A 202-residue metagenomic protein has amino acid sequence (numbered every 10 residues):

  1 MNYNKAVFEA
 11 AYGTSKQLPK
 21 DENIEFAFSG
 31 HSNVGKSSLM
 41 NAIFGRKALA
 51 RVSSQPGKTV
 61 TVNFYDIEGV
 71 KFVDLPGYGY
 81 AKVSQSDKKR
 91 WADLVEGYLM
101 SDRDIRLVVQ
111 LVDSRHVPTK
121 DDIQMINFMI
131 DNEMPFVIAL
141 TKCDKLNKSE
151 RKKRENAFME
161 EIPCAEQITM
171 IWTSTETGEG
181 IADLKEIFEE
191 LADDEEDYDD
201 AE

Functional and structural regions predicted by a protein language model:
M1-K82, Y198-D200: Conserved G1/Walker A P-loop phosphate-binding module
Y3-S15, L146-E202: Canonical P-loop GTPase G-domain recognition
E22-N23, N41-I43, S86-K88, I123-N127 (+2 more regions): Short, glycine/charged-enriched secondary-structure capping and boundary segments
G45-L49, S101, D131, E190 (+1 more regions): Conserved amphipathic alpha-helical interaction elements at protein-protein interfaces in regulatory, energy-coupling
K58, V70, G77-Y80, R115-V117 (+2 more regions): Conserved nucleotide-binding/hydrolysis micro-motifs of P-loop NTPases
E68-I105: Conserved nucleotide-sensing/catalytic segment adjacent to the nucleotide-binding pocket in NTP-handling enzymes
K88-A92, D102, T119, I123 (+1 more regions): Amphipathic alpha-helical transducer elements in NTP-driven molecular machines
E96-I168: Conserved C-terminal guanine-recognition region of P-loop GTPase G domains, centered on the G4
